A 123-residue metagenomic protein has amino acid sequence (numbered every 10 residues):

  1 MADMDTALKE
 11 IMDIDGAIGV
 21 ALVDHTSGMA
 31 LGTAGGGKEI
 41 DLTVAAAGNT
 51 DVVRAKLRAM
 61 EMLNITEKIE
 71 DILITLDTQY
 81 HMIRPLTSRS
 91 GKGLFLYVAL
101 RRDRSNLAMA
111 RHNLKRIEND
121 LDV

Functional and structural regions predicted by a protein language model:
M1-V123: Non-catalytic interaction/Regulatory regions outside core domains
